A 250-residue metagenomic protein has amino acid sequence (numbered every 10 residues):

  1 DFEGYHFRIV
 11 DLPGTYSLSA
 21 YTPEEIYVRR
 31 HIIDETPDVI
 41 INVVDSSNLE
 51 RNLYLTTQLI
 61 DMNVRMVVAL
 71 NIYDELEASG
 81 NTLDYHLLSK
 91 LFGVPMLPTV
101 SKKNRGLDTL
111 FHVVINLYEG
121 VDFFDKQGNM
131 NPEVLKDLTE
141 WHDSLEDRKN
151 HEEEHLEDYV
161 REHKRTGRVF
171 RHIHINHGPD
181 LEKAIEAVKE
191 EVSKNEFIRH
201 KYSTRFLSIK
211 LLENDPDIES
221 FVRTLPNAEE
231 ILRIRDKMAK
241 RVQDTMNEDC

Functional and structural regions predicted by a protein language model:
D1-F7, P23-L97: Conserved C-terminal guanine-recognition region of P-loop GTPase G domains, centered on the G4
P13-T22, Y73: Flexible beta-alpha connector loops of hexameric P-loop NTPases
T15, S46-L49, S101-N104: Short, surface-exposed acidic/glycine-rich loop or hinge patches that mediate macromolecular interfaces
T22-E24, F111-H112: Surface-exposed beta-strand edges and their flanking turn/coil or helix-capping segments
V67, E77-C250: Alpha-helical transmembrane helix bundles of large polytopic membrane transport and channel proteins
